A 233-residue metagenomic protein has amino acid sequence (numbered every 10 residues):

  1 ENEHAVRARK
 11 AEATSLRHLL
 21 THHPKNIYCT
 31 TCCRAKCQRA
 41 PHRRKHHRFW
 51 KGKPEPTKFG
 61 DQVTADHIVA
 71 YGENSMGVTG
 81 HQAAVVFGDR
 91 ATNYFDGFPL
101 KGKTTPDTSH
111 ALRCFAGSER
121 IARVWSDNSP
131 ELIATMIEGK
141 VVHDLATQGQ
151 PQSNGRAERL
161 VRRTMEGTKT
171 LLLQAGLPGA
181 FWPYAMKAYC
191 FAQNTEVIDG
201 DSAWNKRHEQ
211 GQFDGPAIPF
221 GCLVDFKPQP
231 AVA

Functional and structural regions predicted by a protein language model:
E1-A233: Nucleic-acid-interacting cores, centered on viral/eukaryotic replication and modification enzymes
